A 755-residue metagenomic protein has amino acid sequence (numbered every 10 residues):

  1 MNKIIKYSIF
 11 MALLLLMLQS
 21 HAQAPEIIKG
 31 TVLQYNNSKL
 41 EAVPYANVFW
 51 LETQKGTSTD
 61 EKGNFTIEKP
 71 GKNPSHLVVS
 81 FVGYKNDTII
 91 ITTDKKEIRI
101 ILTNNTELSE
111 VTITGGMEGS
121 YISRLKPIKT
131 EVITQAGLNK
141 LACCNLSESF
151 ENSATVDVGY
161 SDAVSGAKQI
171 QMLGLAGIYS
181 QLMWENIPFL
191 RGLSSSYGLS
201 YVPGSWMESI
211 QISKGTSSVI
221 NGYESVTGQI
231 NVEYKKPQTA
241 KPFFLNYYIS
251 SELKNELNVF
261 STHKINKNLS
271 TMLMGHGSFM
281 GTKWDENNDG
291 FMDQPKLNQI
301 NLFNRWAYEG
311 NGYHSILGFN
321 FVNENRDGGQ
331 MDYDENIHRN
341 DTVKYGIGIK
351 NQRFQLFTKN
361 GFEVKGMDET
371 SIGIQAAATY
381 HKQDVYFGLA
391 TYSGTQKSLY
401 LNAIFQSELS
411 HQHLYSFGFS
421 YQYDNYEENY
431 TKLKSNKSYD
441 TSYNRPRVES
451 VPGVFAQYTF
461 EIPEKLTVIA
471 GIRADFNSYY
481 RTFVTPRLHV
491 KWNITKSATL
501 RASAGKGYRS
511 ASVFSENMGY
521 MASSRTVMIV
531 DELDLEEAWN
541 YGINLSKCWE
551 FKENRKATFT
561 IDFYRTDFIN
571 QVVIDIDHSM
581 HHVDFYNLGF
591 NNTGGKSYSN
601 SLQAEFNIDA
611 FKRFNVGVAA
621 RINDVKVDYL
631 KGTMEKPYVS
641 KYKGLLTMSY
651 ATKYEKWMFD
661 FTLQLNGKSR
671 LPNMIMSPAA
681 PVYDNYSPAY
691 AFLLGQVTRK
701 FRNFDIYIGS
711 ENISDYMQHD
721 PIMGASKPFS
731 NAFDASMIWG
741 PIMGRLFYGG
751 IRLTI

Functional and structural regions predicted by a protein language model:
L33-K39, P44-L51, S80-Y84, D94-N139 (+2 more regions): Short, acidic, small-residue-rich periplasmic hinge/interaction motif at the N-terminus of Gram-negative outer-membrane
F65-E68, I187-K214, L302: Short acidic/polar hinge/loop motifs at secondary-structure boundaries that mediate gating or recognition
E68, S147-R191: Extracytoplasmic beta-strand/coil segments of soluble accessory domains associated with Gram-negative outer-membrane
K96-I101, L146-S149, K168-Q171, M183 (+5 more regions): N-terminal periplasmic accessory domains that precede and gate Gram-negative outer-membrane beta-barrel machines
M280-N301, A307-I372, A378-Q396: Flexible loop and strand-edge segments within Gram-negative outer membrane beta-barrel domains
S371-V385, N493, R501, D534-N592 (+1 more regions): Membrane-embedded beta-barrel scaffold of Gram-negative outer-membrane proteins
P463, Y564-D567, Y586-M674, R752: Gram-negative outer-membrane beta-barrel transporters
N570, L665-M674, V697-I755: C-terminal beta-signal and adjacent terminal beta-strands/loops of Gram-negative outer-membrane beta-barrel proteins
